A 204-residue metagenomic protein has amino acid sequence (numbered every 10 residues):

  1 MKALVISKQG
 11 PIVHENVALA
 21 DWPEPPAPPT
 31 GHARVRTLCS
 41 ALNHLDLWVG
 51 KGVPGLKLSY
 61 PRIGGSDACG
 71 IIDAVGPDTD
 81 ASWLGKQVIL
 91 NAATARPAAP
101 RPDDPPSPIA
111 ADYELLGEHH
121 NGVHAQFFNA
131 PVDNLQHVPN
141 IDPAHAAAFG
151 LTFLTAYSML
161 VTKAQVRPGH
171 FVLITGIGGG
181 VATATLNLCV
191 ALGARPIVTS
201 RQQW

Functional and structural regions predicted by a protein language model:
G10-L19, H44-D46: Short N-terminal binding/cap micro-motifs at the start of the first secondary-structure element
P23-A41, V53-D104, P108: Glycine-rich beta-strand-centered segment in the early N-terminal region that forms part of a ligand/cofactor-binding
K86-Q87, F127, F171, A191: Residue-level marker of beta-strand positions
R96-D104, E118-V132: A structural motif shared across PLP-dependent enzymes of the aminotransferase-like
R101-G117, A194: Short, compositionally biased
N134-A144: Glycine/charged-rich beta-loop-alpha catalytic/anionic-binding loops adjacent to active sites
D142-W204: Mid-domain Rossmann-like dinucleotide-binding core that forms the NAD(H)/NADP(H) cofactor-binding site
